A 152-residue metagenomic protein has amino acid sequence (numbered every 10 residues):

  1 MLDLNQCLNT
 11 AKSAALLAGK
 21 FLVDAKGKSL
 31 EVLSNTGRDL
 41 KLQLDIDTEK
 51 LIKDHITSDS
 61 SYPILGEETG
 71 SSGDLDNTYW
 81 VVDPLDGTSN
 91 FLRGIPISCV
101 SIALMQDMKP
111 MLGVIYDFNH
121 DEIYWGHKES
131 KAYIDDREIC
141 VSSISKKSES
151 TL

Functional and structural regions predicted by a protein language model:
M1-L85: N-terminal subdomain of lithium-sensitive/metallo-dependent phosphomonoesterases centered on the IMPase/IPPase/PAP
L75-N77, L92-R93, H127: Short, conserved acidic/polar surface loops in the N-terminal third of protein domains
D76-W80, V100, M111: Short loop/turn microsegments at loop-to-beta-strand junctions
G94-S98: Catalytic core of PPM/PP2C metal-dependent serine/threonine phosphatase domains
A103-L152: Acidic beta-strand-loop-alpha-helix segment within the catalytic core of divalent metal-dependent phosphate-processing
